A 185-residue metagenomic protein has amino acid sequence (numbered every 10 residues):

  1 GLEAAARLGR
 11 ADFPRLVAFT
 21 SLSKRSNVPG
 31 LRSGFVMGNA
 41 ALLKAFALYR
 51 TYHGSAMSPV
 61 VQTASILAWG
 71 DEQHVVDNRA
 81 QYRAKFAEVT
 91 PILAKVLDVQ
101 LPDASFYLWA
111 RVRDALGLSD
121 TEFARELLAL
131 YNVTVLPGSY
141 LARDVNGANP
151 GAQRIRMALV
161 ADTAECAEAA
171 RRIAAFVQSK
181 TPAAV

Functional and structural regions predicted by a protein language model:
E3-R83, T90, F176-V177, T181-P182: Conserved core segment of the aminotransferase class I/II
A11-D12, E126-V135, L141-V185: PLP-dependent enzyme catalytic core of the Aspartate aminotransferase-like
L16, L97, V133: Short, conserved active-site loop motifs that form the nucleotide-linked donor/cofactor pocket
T20-S21, Y107-R111, P137, R156-L159: Short beta-strand segments
L22-S23, V96, S139-N146: Short, solvent-exposed loop/turn elements at beta->coil junctions and helix N-caps that rim active or binding pockets
N39-A40, G70, R111-R113, V160-D162: Residue-level recognition of strand-loop junctions within catalytic nucleotide-signaling folds
Q62, I66, A80-T90, V99-V112 (+1 more regions): Conserved glycine-rich beta-strand-loop-beta hairpin in the small C-terminal domain of fold type I
